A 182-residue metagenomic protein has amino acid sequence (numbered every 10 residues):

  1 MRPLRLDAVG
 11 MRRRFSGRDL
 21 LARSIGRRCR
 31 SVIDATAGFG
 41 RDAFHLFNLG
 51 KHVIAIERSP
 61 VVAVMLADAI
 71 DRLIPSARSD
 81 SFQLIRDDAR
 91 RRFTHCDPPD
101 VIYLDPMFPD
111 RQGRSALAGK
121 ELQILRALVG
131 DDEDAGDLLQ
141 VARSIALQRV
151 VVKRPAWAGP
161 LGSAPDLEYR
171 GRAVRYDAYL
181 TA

Functional and structural regions predicted by a protein language model:
M1-V32, G40, N48, A182: S-adenosyl-L-methionine
S31, H52, S81, Q148-R149: Residues at the starts of beta-strands that form the adenosine-phosphate
S31-L66: Basic (Lys/Arg-enriched) interaction patch that binds polyanionic ligands
V32-A43, P99-G119: Conserved proline-anchored active-site loop of SAM-dependent methyltransferases that bridges a beta-strand
L49-G50, A118-Q123, E168-Y169: Glycine-rich, phosphate-binding/catalytic loops in enzymes
H52-L104: S-adenosyl-L-methionine
P106-L138: Mobile active-site "lid"/loop adjacent to the S-adenosyl-L-methionine
D134-L180: Conserved Class I SAM-dependent methyltransferase catalytic core
